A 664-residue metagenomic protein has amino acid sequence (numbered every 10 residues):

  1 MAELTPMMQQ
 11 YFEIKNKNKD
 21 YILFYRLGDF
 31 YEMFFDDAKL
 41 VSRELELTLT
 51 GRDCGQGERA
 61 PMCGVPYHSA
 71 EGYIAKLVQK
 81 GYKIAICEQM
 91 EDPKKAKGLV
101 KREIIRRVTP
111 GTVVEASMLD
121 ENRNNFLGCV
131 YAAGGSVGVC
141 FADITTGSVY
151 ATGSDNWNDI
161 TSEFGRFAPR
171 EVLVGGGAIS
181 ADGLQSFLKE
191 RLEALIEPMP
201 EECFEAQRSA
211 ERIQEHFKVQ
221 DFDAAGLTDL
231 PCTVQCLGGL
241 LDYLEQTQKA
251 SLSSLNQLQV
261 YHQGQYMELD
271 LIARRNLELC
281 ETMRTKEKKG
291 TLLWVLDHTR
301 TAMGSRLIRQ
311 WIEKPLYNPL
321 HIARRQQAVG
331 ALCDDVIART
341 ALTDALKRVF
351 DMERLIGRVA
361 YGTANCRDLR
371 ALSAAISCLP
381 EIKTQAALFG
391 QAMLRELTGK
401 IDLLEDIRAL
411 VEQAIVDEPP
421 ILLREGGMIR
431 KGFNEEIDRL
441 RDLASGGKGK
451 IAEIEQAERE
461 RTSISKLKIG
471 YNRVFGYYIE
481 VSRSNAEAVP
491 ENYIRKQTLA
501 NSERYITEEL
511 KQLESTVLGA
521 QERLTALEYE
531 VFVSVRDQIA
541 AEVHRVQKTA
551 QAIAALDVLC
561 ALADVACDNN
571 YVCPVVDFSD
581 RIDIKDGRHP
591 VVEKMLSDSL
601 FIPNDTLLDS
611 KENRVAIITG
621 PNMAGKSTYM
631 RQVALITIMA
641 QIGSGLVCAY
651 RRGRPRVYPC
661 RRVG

Functional and structural regions predicted by a protein language model:
M1-A331, T340, D344-A360, A364-Q456 (+1 more regions): Charged catalytic and DNA/RNA-contacting regions of genome-maintenance and nucleic-acid-processing enzymes
F35-A38, L230, R300-T301, S305 (+5 more regions): ATPase nucleotide-binding head domains, primarily ABC-like/P-loop NTPase cores
C87, P110-L119, S251, F389-M393 (+4 more regions): Active-site phosphate-binding and catalytic loops of NTP-dependent enzymes
Y361, N365, A375-C378, K431-G432 (+2 more regions): Charged, surface-exposed helical/loop "interaction arms" that form contiguous linear patches used for dimerization
I407-L410, A414-I415, Y477-Y493: Cytosolic, long alpha-helical scaffolding segments
L499, E503-D537: Extended, charged coiled-coil "arm/hinge" scaffolds of SMC/Rad50-like chromosome-maintenance ATPases and other large
